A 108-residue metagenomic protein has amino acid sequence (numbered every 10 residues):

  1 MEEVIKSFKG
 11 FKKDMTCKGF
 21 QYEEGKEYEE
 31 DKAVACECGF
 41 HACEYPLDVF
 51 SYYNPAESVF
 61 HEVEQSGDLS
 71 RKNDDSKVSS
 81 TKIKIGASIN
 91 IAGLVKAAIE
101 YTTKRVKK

Functional and structural regions predicted by a protein language model:
M1-K108: Short, glycine-biased loop/turn motifs at secondary-structure junctions and in low-complexity Ser/Thr/Pro-rich termini
